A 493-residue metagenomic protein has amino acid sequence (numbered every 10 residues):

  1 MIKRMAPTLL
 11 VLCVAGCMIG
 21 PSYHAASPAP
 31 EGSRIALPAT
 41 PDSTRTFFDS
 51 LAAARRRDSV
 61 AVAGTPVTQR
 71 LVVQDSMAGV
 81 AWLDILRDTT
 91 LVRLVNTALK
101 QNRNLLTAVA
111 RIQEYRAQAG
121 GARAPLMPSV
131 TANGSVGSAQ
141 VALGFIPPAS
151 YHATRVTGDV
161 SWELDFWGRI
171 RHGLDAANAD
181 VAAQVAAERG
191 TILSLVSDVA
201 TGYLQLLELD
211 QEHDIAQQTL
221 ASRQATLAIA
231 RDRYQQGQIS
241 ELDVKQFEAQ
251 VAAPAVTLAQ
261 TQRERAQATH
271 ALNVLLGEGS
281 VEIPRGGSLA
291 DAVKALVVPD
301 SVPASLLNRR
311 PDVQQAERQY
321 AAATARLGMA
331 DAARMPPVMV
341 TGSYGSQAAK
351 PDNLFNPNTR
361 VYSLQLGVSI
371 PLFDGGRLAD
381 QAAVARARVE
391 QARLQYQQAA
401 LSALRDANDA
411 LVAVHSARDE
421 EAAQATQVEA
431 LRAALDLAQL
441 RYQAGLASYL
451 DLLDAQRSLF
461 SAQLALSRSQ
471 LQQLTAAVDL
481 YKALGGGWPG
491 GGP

Functional and structural regions predicted by a protein language model:
M1-T97, T154, N178, Q262-N308 (+2 more regions): Terminal intrinsically disordered/low-complexity segments used for targeting and assembly
L106-T107, R123-A124, D165-I192, L242 (+6 more regions): Sec/SRP-type N-terminal targeting helices
E114, V136-Q140, L164, L276 (+2 more regions): Transmembrane beta-strands of outer-membrane beta-barrel pores
T131-S135, S161, M339-S343: Transmembrane beta-strands of outer-membrane beta-barrel proteins
I146-H152, F355-R360: Replace "Gram-negative outer membrane beta-barrel proteins" with "bacterial and organellar outer membrane beta-barrel
T154-W162, G202, V302, Y362-V368: Hydrophobic, lipid-facing positions within transmembrane beta-strands of outer-membrane proteins
I170, A179, A186-V302, A413 (+3 more regions): Periplasmic alpha-helical coiled-coil/stalk elements that build and connect Gram-negative outer-membrane
Y234-Q238, Y442-L446, A483-G487: A short glycine-centered flexible hinge/capping loop motif at secondary-structure junctions
